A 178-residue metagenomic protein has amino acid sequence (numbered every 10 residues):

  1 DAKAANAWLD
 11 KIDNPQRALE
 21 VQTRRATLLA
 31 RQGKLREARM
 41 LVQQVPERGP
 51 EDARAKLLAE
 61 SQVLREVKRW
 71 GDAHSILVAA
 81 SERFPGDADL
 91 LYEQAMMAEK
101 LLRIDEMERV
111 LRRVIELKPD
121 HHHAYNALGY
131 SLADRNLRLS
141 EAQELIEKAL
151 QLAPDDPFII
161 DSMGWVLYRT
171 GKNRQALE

Functional and structural regions predicted by a protein language model:
D1-E178: Alpha-solenoid helical repeat scaffolds
